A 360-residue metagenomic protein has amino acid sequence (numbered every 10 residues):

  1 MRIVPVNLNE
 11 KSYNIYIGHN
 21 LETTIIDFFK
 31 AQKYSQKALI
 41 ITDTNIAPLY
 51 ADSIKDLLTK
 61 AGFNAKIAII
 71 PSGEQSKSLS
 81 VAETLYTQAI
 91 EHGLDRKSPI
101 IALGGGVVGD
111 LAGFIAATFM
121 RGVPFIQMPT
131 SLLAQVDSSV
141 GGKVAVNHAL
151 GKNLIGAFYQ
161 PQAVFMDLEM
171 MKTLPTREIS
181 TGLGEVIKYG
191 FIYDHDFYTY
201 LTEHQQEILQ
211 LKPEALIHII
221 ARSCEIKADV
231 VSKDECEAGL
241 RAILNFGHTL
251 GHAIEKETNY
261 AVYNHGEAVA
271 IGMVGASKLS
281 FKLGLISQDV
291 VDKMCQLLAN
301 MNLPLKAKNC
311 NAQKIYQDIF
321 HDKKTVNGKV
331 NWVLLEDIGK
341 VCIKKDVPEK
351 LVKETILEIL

Functional and structural regions predicted by a protein language model:
M1-S98: ATP/NTP phosphate-donor binding region
R2, L285-L360: C-terminal charged capping/lid subdomain of soluble metabolic enzymes
Y16, F114-E207: A glycine/threonine-rich phosphate-anchoring loop and its flanking beta-alpha core in nucleotide/phosphate-binding
G18, I40, S78, P129 (+4 more regions): Residue-level signal for inorganic ion chemistry
S72-G73, L103-G105, F246-G247: Glycine-rich beta-strand-to-loop/alpha-helix junction loops that act as flexible
Y86-L103, A112-Q127: Non-catalytic interfacial helical region
V107-F114, Q135, A253: Short glycine/serine/threonine-rich phosphate/pyrophosphate-binding segments that cradle anionic phosphate groups
T199, E203-Q313: Active-site segments that bind and position negatively charged phosphate/pyrophosphate groups
